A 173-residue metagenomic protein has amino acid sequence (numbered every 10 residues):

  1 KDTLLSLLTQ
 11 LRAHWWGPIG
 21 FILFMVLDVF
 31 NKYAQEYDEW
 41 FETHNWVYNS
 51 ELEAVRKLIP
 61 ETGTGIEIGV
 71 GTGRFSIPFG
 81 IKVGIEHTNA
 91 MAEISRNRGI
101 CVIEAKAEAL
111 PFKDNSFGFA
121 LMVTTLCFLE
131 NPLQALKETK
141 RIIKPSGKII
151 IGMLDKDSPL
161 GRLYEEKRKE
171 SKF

Functional and structural regions predicted by a protein language model:
W15-W16: Tryptophan (W) side chains
I22-E61, R74, M91: Conserved class I S-adenosyl-L-methionine
I66-A109: Class I SAM-dependent methyltransferase SAM/SAH-binding core
F117-G118: Local beta-strand N-terminus motif with an aromatic residue
L121: A conserved beta-strand element that flanks and buttresses the S-adenosyl-L-methionine
T124-C127: Short catalytic micro-motifs in class I SAM-dependent methyltransferases
L133-P145: A short glycine-rich, Lys/Arg-flanked "PGG" loop and its adjoining helix->strand segment in the class I
K148-F173: Conserved class I S-adenosyl-L-methionine
